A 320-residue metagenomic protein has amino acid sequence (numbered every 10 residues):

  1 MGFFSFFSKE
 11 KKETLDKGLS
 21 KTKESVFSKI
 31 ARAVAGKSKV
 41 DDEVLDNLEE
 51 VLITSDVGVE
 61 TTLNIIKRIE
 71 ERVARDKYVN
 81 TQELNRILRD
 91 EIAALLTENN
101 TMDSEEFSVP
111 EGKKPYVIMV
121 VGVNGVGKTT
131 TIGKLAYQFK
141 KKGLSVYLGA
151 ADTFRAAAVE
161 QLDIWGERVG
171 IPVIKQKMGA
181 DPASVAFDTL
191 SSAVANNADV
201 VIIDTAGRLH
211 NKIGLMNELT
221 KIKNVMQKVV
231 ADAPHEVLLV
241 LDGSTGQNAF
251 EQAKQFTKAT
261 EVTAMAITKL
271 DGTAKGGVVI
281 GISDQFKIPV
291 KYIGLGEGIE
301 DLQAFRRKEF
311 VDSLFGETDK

Functional and structural regions predicted by a protein language model:
G2, K9-L15, S20: Switch/coupling subdomain of P-loop NTPase systems
F3, S104-E106, L135, E251-A253 (+1 more regions): Short beta-alpha junctions and helix-cap segments that line functional grooves
F6-F7, S313-K320: P-loop NTPase catalytic nucleotide-binding module
F7-K9, I65: Residues in the recognition helix of alpha-helical DNA-binding motifs
D16, S20-A151, A158-M178, A186-V194 (+1 more regions): Primarily NTPase-proximal linker/entry elements flanking Walker-type ATP/GTP-binding cores
V59-T61, R155, D271, I299: Short hydrophobic/aromatic residue motifs in ordered secondary structure
Q161, D181-N196, H210-G316: Conserved catalytic-core segment of NTP-binding enzymes
A206-R208: Short glycine-rich anion-binding loops that position phosphate/pyrophosphate groups of nucleotides and phosphorylated
